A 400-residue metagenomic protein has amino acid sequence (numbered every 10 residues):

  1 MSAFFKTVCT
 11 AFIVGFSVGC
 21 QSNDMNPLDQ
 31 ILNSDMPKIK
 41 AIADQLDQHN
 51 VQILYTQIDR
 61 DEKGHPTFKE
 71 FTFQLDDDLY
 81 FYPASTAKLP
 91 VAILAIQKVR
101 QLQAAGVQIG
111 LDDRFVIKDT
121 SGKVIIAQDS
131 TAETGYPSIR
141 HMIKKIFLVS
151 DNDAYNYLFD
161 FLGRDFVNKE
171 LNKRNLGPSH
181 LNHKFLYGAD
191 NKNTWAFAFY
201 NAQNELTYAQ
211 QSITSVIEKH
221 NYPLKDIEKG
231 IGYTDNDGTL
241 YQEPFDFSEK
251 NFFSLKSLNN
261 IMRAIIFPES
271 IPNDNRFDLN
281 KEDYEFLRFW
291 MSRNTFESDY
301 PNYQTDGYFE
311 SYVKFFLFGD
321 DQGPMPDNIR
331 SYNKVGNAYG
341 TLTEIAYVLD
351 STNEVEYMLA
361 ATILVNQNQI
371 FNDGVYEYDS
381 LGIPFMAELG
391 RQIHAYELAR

Functional and structural regions predicted by a protein language model:
A3-A11: Sec-dependent signal peptide recognition, specifically the positively charged N-region followed immediately by
V18-G19: C-terminal motif of bacterial Sec signal peptides marking the signal peptidase cleavage site
D24-K40, D237-R400: Structured C-terminal helix/loop/strand segments within mature extracytoplasmic catalytic/sensor domains
D24-M36, T120, S130-F267, I271: Active-site-adjacent helix/loop patches that line small-molecule binding or acyl-intermediate pockets
N33-L75, V116, L359-A361: A short, well-structured edge-of-sheet supersecondary motif
T56-I58, F147-S150, L158-F161, H183-K184 (+3 more regions): Active-site-proximal beta-strand/loop segments in catalytic clefts of secreted hydrolases
Y82-V107, F115, L359: Active-site SXXK
Q101-G135: Short, glycine/proline-biased beta-turn/loop segments that scaffold the active-site neighborhood
